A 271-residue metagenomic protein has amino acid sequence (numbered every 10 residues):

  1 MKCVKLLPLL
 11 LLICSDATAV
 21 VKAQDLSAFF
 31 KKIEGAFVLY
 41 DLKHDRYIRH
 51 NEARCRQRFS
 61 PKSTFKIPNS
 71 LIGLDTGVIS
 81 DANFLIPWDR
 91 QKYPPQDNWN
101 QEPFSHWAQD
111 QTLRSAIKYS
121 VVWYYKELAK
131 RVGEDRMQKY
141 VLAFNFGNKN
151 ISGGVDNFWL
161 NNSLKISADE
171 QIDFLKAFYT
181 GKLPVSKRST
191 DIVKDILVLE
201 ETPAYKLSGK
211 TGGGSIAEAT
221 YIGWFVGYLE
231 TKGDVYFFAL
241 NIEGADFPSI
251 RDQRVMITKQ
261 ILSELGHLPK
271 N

Functional and structural regions predicted by a protein language model:
K2-L9: Sec-dependent signal peptide recognition, specifically the positively charged N-region followed immediately by
L10-T18: Hydrophobic h-region of N-terminal signal peptides that target proteins for export in Gram-negative bacteria
A17-S60: Beta-lactamase-like hydrolase cores
V21-S27, K31, K130-R136, K176-N271: Structured C-terminal helix/loop/strand segments within mature extracytoplasmic catalytic/sensor domains
K22, G35, W88-P184: Active-site-adjacent helix/loop patches that line small-molecule binding or acyl-intermediate pockets
K32-E34, L42, R54-R56, S60-F65 (+8 more regions): Extracytoplasmic
F59-I86, A116, Q171, F238: Active-site SXXK
D75-Y93, V185-T190: Short, well-structured active-site flanking segments
